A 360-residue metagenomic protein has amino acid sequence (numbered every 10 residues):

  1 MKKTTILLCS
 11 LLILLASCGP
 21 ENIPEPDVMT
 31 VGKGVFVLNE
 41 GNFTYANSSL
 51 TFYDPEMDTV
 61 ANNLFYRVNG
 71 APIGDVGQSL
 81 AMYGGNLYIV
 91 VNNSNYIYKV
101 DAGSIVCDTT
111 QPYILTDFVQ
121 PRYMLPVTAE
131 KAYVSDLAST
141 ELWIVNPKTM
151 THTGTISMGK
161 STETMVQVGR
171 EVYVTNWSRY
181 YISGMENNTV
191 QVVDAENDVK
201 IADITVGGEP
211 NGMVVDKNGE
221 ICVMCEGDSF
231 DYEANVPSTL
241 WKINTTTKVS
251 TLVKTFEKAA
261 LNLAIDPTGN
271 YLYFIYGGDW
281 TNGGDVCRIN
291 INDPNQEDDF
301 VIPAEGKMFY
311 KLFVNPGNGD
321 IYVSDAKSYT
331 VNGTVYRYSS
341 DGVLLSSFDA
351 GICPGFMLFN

Functional and structural regions predicted by a protein language model:
M1-T4: Positively charged n-region of N-terminal signal peptides that target proteins for export
L14-S17: C-terminal motif of bacterial Sec signal peptides marking the signal peptidase cleavage site
G19-N360: Predominantly soluble domains enriched in secretory-pathway, periplasmic, or organellar proteins
